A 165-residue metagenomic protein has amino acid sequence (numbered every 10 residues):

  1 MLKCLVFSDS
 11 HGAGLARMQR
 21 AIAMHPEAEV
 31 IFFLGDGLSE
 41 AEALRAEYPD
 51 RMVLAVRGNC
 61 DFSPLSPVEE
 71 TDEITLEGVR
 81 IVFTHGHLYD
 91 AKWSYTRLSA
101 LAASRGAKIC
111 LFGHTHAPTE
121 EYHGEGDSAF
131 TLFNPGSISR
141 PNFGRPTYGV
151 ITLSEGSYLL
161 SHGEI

Functional and structural regions predicted by a protein language model:
M1-R51, D61, E69, G144-Y148 (+2 more regions): N-terminal active-site segment of His-dependent metallophosphoesterases
L5, A16-Q19, E77, A100-G106 (+2 more regions): Binuclear metal-dependent phosphoesterase catalytic core
V6-S8, V30-D36, L54-N59, V82-H85 (+2 more regions): Active-site neighborhood of phospho(di)ester-bond hydrolases with catalytic His/Asp-centered motifs
G12-A16, L38-E42, C60-L65, Y89-W93 (+2 more regions): Active-site environment of divalent metal-dependent phosphoester hydrolases
L44, I74, F83-H85, A102 (+1 more regions): Generic structural signal for conserved hydrophobic packing positions in ordered secondary structure
P49-M52, S128-F130: A short helix->loop->beta-strand "cap" motif at the edges of active sites that frequently abuts
L54-W93: Helix-adjacent hinge/juxtasegments
R80-T115: Internal catalytic-core helix/loop-beta-alpha segment that presents or stabilizes conserved functional determinants
